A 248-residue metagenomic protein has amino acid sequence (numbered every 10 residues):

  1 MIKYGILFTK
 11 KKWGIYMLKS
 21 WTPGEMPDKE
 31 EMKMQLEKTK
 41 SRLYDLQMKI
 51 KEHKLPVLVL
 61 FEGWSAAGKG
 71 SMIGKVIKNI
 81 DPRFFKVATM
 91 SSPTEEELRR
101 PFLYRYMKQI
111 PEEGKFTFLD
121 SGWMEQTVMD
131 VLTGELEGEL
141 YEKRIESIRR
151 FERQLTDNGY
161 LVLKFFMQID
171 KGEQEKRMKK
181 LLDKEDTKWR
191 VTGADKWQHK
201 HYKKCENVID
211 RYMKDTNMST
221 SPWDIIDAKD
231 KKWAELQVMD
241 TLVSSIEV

Functional and structural regions predicted by a protein language model:
G14-Q35: Charged, amphipathic alpha-helical linker segments immediately N-terminal to NTP-binding catalytic cores
R42-K51: Pre-Walker A adenine-sensing motif
K69: Conserved lysine of the Walker
M72: Hydrophobic positions on the alpha1 helix immediately C-terminal to the Walker A/P-loop
N79-K86: Post-Walker A helix-loop "phosphate-sensing" segment adjacent to the P-loop in P-loop NTPases
A88-M90, E95-L140: Conserved nucleotide-sensing/catalytic segment adjacent to the nucleotide-binding pocket in NTP-handling enzymes
V131-S147, R153-N207: A glycine- and Lys/Arg-enriched "phosphate-lid" helix/loop adjacent to the NTP-binding pocket of small-molecule kinases
C205-V248: NTP-dependent small-molecule kinase module
